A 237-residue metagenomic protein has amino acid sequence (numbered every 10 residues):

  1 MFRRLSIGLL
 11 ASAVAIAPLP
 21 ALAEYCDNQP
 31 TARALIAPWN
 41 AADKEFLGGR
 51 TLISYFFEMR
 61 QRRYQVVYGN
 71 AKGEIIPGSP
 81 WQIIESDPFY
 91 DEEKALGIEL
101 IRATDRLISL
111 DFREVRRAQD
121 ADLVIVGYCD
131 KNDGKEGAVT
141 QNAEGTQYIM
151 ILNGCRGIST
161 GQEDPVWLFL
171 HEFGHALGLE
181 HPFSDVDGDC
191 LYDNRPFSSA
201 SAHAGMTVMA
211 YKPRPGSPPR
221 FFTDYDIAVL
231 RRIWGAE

Functional and structural regions predicted by a protein language model:
M1-L9: Bacterial N-terminal signal peptides that target proteins for export
G8-A17: Bacterial N-terminal signal peptides
L19-E93, E99, D105: Disordered inhibitory propeptide/activation segment of secreted metzincin zinc metalloprotease zymogens, centered on
Y25-A41, E92-A204, P213-R214: Metzincin-family zinc-dependent endopeptidase catalytic domain
Y64-Q65, D87-P88, I158-T160, G216-P219: A generic structural signal for short coil/turn motifs at secondary-structure boundaries
R195-E237: Metalloprotease/metallohydrolase-associated module, dominated by Zn2+-dependent proteases
